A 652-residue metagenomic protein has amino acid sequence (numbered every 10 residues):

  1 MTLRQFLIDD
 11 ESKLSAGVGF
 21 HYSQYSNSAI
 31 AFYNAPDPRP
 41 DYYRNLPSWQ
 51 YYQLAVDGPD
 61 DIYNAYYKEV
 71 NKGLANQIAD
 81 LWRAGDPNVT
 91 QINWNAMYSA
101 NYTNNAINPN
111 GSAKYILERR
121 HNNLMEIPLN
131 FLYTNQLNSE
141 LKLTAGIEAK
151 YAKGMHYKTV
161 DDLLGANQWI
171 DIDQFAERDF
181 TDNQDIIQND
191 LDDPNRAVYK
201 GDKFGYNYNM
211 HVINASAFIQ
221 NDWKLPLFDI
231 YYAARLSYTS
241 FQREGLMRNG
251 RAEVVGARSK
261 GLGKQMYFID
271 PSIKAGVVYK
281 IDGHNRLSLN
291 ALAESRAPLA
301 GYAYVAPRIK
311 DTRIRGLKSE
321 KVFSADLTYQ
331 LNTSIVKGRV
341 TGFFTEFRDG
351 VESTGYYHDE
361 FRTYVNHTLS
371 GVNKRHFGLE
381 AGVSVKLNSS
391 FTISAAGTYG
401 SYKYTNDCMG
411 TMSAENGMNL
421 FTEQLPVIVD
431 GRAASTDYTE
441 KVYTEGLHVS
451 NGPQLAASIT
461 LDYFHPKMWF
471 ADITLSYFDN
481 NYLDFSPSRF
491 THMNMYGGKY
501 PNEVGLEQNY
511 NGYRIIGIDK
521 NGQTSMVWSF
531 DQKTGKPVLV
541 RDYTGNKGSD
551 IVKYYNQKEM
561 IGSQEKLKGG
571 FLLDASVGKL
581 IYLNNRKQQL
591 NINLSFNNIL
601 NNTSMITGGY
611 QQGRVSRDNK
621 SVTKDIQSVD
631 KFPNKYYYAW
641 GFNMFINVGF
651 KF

Functional and structural regions predicted by a protein language model:
M1-A152, I335-T341: Outer-membrane beta-barrel domain signature, strongest for Gram-negative TonB-dependent receptors and also present
T2-F6, A16, L129-N135, A145 (+10 more regions): Residues on the lipid-exposed face of transmembrane beta-strands in outer-membrane beta-barrel proteins
E11-L14, E140-L143, L227-I230, H284-L287 (+4 more regions): Repeated loop/turn-to-beta-strand initiation elements of outer-membrane beta-barrel proteins
F20-Q24, A149-M155, L225-L227, L236-Q242 (+10 more regions): Transmembrane beta-strands of outer-membrane beta-barrel pores
K114-I116, R120, K142-D282: Signature of Gram-negative outer-membrane beta-barrel scaffolds
I186-A197, S240-V254, Q265, Y279-A325 (+6 more regions): Surface-exposed extracellular loop regions of Gram-negative outer-membrane beta-barrel proteins, predominantly
L227, F344-E346, H367-K499: Gram-negative outer-membrane beta-barrel transporters
I393, D479-E503, E507-N509, R514-K553 (+1 more regions): C-terminal beta-signal and adjacent terminal beta-strands/loops of Gram-negative outer-membrane beta-barrel proteins
